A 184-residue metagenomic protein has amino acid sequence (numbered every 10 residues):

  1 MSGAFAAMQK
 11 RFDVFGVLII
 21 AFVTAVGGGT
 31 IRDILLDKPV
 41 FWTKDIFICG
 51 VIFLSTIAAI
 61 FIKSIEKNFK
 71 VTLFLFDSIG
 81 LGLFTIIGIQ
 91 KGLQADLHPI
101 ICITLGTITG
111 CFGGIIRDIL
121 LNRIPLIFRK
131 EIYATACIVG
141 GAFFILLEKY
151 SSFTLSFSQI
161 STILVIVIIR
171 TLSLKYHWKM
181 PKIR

Functional and structural regions predicted by a protein language model:
M1-K10, T30-D33, I57-K70, I115-P125 (+1 more regions): C-terminal ends of transmembrane helices
F15-A21, D45-C49, K70-L81, L105 (+1 more regions): Cytoplasmic-side transmembrane-helix entry/capping segments in multi-pass membrane proteins
F15-S55: Alpha-helical membrane segments and adjacent membrane-interface helices in multi-pass membrane proteins
I19-V23, T30-L36, T104, I108 (+2 more regions): Short, structured motif recognition centered on aromatic/hydrophobic residues
D33-T43, I89-I101, L146-F157: Helix-coil boundary and interhelical linker segments in multi-pass alpha-helical membrane proteins
V40-L54, H98-G110, S161: Structural signature of hydrophobic alpha-helical transmembrane segments
L54-G92: Ordered, amphipathic secondary-structure segments that act as subunit-interaction surfaces in large macromolecular
I108, F157-T171: Small-residue-rich transmembrane alpha-helices that serve as helix-helix interface/gating elements in multipass
